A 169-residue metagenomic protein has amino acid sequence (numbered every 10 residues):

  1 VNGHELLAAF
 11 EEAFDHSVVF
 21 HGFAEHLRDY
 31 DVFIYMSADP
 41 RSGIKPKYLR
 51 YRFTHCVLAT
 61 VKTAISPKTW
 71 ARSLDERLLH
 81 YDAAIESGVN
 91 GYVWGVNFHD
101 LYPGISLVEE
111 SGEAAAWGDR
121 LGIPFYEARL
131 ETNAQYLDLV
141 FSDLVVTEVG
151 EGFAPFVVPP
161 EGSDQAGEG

Functional and structural regions predicted by a protein language model:
V1-G169: Surface-exposed, interaction-prone regions used to assemble/regulate multi-protein complexes
